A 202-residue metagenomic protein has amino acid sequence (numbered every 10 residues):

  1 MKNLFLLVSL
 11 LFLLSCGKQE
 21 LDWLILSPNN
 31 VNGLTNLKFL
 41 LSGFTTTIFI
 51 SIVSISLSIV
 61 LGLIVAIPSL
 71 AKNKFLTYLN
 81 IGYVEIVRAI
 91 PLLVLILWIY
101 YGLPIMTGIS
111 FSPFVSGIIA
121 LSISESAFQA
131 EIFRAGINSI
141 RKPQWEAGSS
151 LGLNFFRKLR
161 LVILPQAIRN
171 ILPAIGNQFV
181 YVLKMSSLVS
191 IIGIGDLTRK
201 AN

Functional and structural regions predicted by a protein language model:
K2-L4, L14-N202: Transmembrane alpha-helices and adjacent helix-loop boundaries
V8-L11: Bacterial N-terminal signal peptides
